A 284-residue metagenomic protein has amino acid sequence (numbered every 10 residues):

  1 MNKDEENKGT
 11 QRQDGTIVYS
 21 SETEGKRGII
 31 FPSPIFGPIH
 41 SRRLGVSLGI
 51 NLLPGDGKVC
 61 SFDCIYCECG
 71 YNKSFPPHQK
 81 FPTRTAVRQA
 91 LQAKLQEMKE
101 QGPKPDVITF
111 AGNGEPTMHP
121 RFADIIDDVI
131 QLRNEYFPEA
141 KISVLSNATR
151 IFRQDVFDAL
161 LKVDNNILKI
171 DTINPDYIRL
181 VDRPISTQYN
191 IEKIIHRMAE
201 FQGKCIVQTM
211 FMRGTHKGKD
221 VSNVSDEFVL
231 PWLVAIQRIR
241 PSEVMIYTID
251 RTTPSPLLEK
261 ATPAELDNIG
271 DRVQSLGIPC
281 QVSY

Functional and structural regions predicted by a protein language model:
M1-R43, R213-Y284: Auxiliary Fe-S-binding modules of radical SAM enzymes
N2-I65, G70-P82, A93, E97-P103: N-terminal [4Fe-4S]-dependent radical SAM core
S47-G49, V107, I167, I206: Short hydrophobic-acidic sequence motifs that mark active-site Asp/Glu residues
L52, F110-G112, T209, T248: Short glycine-centered, acidic/aromatic-flanked micro-motifs in structured strand/loop junctions that mark active-site
Y66-V163: Conserved Radical SAM active-site core
M118-E259: Conserved AdoMet/S-adenosylmethionine-binding subsite of the radical SAM
